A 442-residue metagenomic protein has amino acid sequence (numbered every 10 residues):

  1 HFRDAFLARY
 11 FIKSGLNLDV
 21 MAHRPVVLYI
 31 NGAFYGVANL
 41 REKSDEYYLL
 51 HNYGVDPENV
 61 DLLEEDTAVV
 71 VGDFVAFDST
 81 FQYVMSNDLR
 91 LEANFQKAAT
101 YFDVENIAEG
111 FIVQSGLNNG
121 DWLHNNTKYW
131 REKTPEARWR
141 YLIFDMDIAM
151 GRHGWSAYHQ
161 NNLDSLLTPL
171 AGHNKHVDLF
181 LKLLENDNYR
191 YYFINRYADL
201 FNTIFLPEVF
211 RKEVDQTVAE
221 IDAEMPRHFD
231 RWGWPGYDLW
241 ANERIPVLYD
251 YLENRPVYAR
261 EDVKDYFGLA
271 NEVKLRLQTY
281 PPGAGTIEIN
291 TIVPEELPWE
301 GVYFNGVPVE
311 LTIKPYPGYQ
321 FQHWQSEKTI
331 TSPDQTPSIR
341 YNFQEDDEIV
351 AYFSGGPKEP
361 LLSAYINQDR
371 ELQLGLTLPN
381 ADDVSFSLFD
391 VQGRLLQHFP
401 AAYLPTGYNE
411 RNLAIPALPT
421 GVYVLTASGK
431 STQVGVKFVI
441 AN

Functional and structural regions predicted by a protein language model:
H1-G72: Conserved ATP-binding subdomain of kinase catalytic cores across diverse folds
P25-Y29, F34-A38, L49, D66-Q278: Middle-to-C-terminal accessory/interaction subdomains
H228-F229, P308-Q335: Surface-exposed interfaces of beta-sheet-rich extracellular modules
N290-Y319, F343: Extracellular modular ligand-binding repeats in secreted and cell-surface proteins
T336-G356: Conserved "repeat-terminator" motif of extracellular CCP/Sushi domains
G356-L388, E410-A417: Glycine-centered coil/turn sites that cap beta-strands in beta-rich domains
L374, H398, R411-N412, P416 (+1 more regions): C-terminal tail/sorting-segment detector
L388-L396, Y423: Short, glycine-anchored, charge-dense loop/turn motifs used at functional sites
